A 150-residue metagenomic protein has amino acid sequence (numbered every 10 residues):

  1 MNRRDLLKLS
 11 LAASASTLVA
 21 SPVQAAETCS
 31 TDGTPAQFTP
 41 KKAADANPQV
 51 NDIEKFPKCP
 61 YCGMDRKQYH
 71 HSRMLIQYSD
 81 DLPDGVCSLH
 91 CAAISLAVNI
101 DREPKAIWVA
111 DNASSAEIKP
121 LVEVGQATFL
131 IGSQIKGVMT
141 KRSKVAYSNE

Functional and structural regions predicted by a protein language model:
D5-A25: N-terminal export signals
A20-N51: C-terminal segment of N-terminal export signals and the immediately downstream linker at the start of the mature
F56: Residues immediately within or flanking Cys/His clusters that coordinate Zn2+ in small zinc-binding modules
C59: Short cysteine-rich clusters marking metal-coordination/redox-active sites
G63: Cys/His-coordinated zinc-binding microdomains
Q68-Y69: Short, non-ligating residues that shape and space the ligands of small metal-coordination modules and catalytic
Y78-L121: Mid-length scaffold segments of soluble, non-membrane domains
A106-E150: Thiol/selenol-based redox catalytic cores and closely related redox-interacting motifs
